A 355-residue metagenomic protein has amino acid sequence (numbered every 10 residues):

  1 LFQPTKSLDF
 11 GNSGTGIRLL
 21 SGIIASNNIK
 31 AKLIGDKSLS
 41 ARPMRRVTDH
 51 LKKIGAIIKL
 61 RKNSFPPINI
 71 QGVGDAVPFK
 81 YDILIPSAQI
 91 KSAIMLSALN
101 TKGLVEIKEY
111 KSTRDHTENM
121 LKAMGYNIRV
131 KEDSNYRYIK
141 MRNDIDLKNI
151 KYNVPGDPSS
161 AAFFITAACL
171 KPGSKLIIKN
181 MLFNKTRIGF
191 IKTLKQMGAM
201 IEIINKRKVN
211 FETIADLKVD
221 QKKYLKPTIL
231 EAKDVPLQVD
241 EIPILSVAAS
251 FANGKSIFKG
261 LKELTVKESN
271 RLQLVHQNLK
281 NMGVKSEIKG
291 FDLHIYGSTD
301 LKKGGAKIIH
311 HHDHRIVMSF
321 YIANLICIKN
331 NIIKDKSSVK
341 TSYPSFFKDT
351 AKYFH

Functional and structural regions predicted by a protein language model:
L1-H355: Structural preference for solvent-exposed beta-strand-turn elements and adjacent flexible terminal/loop segments within
